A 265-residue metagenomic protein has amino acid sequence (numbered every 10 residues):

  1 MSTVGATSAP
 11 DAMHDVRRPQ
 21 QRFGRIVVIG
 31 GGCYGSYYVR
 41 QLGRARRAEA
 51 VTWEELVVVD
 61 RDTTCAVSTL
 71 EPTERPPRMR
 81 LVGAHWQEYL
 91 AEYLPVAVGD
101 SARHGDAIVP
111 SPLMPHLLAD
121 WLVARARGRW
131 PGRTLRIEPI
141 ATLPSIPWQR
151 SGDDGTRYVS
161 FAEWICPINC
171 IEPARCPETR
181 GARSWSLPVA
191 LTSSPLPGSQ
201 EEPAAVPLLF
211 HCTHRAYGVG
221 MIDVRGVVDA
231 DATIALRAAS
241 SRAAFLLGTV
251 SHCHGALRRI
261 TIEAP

Functional and structural regions predicted by a protein language model:
S2-F23, A48: A short, basic/flexible loop-to-alpha-helix module at the beginning of a structural domain
Q20-R44, D60: Glycine-rich adenosine-cofactor-binding loop
G31-S36, T63, P110-A119, A141-P144 (+3 more regions): Gly/Ser/Thr-rich loops at beta-strand to alpha-helix junctions that form or flank small-molecule/cofactor-binding
G43-T52, L94-A102: Alpha-helix termini
R46, T52-T63: Conserved acidic E/D residue at the C-terminus of a beta-strand in Rossmann-like folds
A66-P147: Phosphate-bearing ligand-interacting subdomains that bind or position ATP/ADP/UDP/GDP/NAD(P) or nucleotide-linked
S151-A232: A conserved mid-domain beta-alpha-beta active-site/ligand-binding segment of alpha/beta enzyme cores
G226-P265: Extended, charged low-complexity segments that frequently continue into or abut oligomerization scaffolds
